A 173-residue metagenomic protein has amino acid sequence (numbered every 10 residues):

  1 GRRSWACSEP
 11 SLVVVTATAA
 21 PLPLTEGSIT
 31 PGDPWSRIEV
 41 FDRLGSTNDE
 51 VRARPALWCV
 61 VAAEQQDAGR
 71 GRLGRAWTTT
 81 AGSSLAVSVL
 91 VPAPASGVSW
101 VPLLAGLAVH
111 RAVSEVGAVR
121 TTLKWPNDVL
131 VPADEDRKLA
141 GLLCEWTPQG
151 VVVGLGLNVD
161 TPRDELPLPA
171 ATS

Functional and structural regions predicted by a protein language model:
W5, E9-E115: N-terminal lobe of the biotin/lipoate ligase/transferase fold
L12-P21, T30, A95-S99, L103-T121 (+1 more regions): Long, positively charged amphipathic alpha-helical accessory segments at protein N-termini or as interdomain linkers
R37-I38, W58-V60, S84-L85, R120-T122 (+2 more regions): Structural motif
D42, L123-W125: Short loop/edge segments at beta-strand edges and connector loops that shape dinucleotide/nucleotide cofactor-binding
